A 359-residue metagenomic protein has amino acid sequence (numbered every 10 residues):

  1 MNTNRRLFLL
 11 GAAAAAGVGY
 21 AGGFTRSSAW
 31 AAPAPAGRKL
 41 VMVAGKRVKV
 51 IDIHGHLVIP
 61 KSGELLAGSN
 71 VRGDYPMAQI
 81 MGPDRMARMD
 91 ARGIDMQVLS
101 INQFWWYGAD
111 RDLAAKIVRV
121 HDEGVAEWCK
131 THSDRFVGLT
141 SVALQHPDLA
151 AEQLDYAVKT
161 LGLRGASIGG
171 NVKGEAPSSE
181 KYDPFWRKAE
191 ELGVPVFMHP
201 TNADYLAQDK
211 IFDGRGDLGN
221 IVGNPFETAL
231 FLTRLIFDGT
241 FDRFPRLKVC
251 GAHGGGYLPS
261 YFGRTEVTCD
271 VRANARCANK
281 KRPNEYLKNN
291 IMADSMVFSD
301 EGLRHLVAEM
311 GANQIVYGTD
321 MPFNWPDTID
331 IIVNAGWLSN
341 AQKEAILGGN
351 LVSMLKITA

Functional and structural regions predicted by a protein language model:
N2-W30, P35-K49, I53, I59-A67 (+9 more regions): Mid-to-C-terminal alpha-helical segments outside catalytic/metal-binding sites
V43-A44, E190, R243, E285 (+1 more regions): Short, flexible hinge/linker loops that cap or flank conserved catalytic cores
R47, H56-I80, A203-T228, T265-K288: Active-site gating loops and adjacent loop-to-helix segments of metal-dependent hydrolytic enzymes
I51-G55, Q97-L99, G138-T140, A166-I168 (+4 more regions): Hydrophobic faces of well-ordered beta-strands that scaffold small-molecule active sites in alpha/beta enzyme cores
Y75-I80, W106-Y107, L144-A150, K173-E180 (+3 more regions): Acidic-and-aromatic substrate-binding clefts and catalytic sites of carbohydrate-active enzymes
D95-D238, A359: Active-site gating/metal-coordination segments in enzymes
S133-G138, L163-R164, P245, E285-N289 (+1 more regions): Short, surface-exposed connector motifs at secondary-structure boundaries
F237-G239, P245-P283: Aromatic-lined glycan-binding groove of carbohydrate-active enzymes
